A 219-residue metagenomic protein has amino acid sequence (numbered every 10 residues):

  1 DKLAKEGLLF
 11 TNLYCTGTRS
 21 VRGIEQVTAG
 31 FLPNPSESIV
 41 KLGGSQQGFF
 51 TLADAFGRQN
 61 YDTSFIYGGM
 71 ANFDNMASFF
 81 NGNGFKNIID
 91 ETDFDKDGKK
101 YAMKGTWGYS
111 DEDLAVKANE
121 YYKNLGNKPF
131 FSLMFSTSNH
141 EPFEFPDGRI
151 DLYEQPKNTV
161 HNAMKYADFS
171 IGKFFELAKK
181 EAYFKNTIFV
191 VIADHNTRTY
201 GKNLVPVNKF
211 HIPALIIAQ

Functional and structural regions predicted by a protein language model:
D1-Q219: Solvent-exposed soluble domains appended to multi-pass membrane proteins
